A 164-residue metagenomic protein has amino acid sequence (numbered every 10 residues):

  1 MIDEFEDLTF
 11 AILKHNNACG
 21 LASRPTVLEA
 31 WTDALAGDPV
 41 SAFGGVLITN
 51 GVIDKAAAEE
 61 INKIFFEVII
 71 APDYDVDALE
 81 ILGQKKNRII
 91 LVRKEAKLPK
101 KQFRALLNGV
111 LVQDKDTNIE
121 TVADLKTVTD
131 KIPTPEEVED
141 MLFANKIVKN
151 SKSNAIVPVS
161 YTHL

Functional and structural regions predicted by a protein language model:
M1-D116, E137-A155: Active-site loops and adjacent core secondary-structure elements that bind or stabilize anionic groups
T121-N145: Catalytic, metal-anchored helix/loop core of enzyme active sites in primary metabolism
P158-V159: Hydrophobic beta-strand positions
T162-H163: Conserved small/polar residues in nucleotide/adenosyl-binding loops
